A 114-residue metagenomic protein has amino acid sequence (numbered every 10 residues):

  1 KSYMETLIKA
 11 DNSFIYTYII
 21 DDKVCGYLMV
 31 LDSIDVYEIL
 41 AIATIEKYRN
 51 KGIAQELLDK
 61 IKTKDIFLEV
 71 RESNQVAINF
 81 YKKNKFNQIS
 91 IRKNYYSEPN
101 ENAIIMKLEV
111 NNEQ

Functional and structural regions predicted by a protein language model:
K1-K47, Q55-K60, E109-E113: Acetyl-CoA-dependent GNAT
M4, Y48, F80, F86 (+1 more regions): Conserved hydrophobic/aromatic "anchor" residues that stabilize well-ordered secondary structure elements
T17, M29, I91-N94, I105: Conserved beta-strand positions that form and line the central face of beta-propeller blades
V24, Q88-S90: Residue-level detector of beta-propeller blades
V36, D65-F67: Residues at the N-termini of beta-strands
Y37, K51, I104: Glycine-centered loop/turn positions within well-structured domains that cap or flank conserved ligand/cofactor-binding
T44-E46, N50-T63, Q75-K83: Conserved acetyl-CoA-binding loop-helix of GNAT-fold acetyltransferases
F67, R71-Q75, N84, N94-Q114: C-terminal "cap" of GNAT-fold acetyltransferases
